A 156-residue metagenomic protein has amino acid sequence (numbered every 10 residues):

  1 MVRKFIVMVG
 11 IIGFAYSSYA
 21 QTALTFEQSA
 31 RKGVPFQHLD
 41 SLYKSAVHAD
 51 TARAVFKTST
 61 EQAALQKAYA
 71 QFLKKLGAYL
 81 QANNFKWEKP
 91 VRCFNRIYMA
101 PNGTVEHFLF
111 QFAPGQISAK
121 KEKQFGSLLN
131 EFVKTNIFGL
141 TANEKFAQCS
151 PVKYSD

Functional and structural regions predicted by a protein language model:
M1-E27: Bacterial Sec-dependent N-terminal signal peptides
Q21-D156: Charge-biased low-complexity segments
